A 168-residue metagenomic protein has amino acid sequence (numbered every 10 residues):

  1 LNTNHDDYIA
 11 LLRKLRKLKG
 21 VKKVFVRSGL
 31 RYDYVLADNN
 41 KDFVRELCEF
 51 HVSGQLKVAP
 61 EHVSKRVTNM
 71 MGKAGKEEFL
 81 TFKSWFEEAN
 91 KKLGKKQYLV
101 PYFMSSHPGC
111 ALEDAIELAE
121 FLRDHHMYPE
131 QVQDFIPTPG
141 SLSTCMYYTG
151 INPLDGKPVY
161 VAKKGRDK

Functional and structural regions predicted by a protein language model:
L1-V100, M104-P108: Conserved SAM/AdoMet-binding glycine-rich loop
K22-V24, S28-L30, E117-M127: Short, charged N-terminal helix-start/capping segments
Y34-A37, E61-K73, G94-E113, H126-D167: Flexible glycine/acidic-rich beta-alpha junction loops that bind and position SAM and/or redox cofactors in anaerobic
V44-S53, A119-P139: Structural recognition of alpha->loop->beta junctions
S84, L112-A115: Iron-sulfur-associated redox domains of electron-transfer enzymes in respiratory and anaerobic energy metabolism
